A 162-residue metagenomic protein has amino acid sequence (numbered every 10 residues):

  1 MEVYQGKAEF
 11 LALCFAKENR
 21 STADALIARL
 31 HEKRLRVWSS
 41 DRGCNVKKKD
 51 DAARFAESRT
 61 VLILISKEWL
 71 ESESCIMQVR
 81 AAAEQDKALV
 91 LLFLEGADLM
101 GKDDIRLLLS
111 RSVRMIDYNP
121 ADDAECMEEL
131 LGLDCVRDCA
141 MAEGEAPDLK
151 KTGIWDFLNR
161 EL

Functional and structural regions predicted by a protein language model:
M1-L64, A81-K87, L94-A97, A121 (+2 more regions): Conserved N-terminal substructure of TIR/SEFIR domains
A8, L89, S110-V113: Sequence-level motif detector for i,i+2 pairs with an aromatic at +2
T22, W69-I76: Active-site-adjacent loop/helix micro-motif of nuclease/hydrolase catalytic cores
K48-D50, S74, G101-K102: Short Asp/Glu-rich motifs
E68-L70, G96-L99: Solvent-exposed loop/turn segments at secondary-structure junctions within structured extracellular/periplasmic domains
R80-A81, L108: Alpha-helix boundary/capping detector
A97-S112: Glycine-rich, charge-decorated loop segments at or immediately adjacent to ligand/cofactor-binding or catalytic sites
R114-A121: Short acidic-hydrophobic, aromatic-tinged amphipathic segments that line or gate anion-handling sites
